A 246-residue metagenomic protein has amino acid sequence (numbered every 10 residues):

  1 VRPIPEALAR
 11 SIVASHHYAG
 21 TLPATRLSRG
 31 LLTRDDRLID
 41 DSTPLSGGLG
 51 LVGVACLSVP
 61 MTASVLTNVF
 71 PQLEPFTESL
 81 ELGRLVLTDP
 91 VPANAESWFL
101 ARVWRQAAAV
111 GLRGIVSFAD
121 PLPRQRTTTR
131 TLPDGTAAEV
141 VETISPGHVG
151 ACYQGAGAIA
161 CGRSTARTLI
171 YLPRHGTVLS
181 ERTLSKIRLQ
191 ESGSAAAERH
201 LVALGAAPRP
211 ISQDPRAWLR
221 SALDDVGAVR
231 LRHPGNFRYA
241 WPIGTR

Functional and structural regions predicted by a protein language model:
V1, V54, S79, N236: A residue-level signal for beta-strand positions that form part of recognition/binding surfaces within mature
V1-G30: Short amphipathic alpha-helix that is part of the acyltransferase structural core
P3, L49, S58-V226: Acyl-donor binding region in acyl/amide transferases
V13, T25-V59: Conserved beta-hairpin
H16, R37-L38, P215, L219: Catalytic-core elements of nucleic-acid end-processing and repair enzymes
H16-A19, L223-A228: Short, P/G- and charge-enriched loop/turn segments at secondary-structure junctions
R26-S28, P234-Y239: Short hydrophobic/aromatic beta-strand or adjacent loop that forms the aromatic wall/cage of a ligand/substrate-binding
G244-R246: C-terminal/domain-terminus segments
